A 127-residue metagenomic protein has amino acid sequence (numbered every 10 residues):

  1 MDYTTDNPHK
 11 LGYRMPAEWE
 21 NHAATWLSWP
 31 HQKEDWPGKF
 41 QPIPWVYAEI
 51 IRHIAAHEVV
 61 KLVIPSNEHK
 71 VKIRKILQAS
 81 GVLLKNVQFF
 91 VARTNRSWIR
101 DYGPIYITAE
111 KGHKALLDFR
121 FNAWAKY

Functional and structural regions predicted by a protein language model:
M1-Y127: The feature marks the mature, well-folded catalytic cores of soluble enzymes
